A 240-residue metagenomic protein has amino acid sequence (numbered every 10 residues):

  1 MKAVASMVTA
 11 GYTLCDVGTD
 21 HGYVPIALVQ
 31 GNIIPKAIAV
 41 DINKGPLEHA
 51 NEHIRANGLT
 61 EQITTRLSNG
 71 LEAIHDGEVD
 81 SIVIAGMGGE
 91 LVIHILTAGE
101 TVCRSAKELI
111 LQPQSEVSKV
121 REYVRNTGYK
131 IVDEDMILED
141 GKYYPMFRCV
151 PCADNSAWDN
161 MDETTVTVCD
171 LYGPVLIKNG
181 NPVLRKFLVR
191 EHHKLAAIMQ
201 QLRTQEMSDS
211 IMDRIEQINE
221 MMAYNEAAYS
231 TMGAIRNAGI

Functional and structural regions predicted by a protein language model:
M1-G11: Conserved alpha-helix/loop element of class I SAM-dependent methyltransferases that forms part of the SAM/SAH-binding
G11-D20: Conserved class I S-adenosyl-L-methionine
G22, I26: Glycine-rich SAM-binding Motif I of class I
K36-D41: Conserved SAM-binding motif I beta-strand of class I
N43-G45: Conserved SAM/SAH-binding beta-strand->alpha-helix loop
E48-G77: S-adenosyl-L-methionine
A98-V150: C-terminal substrate-binding/active-site "lid" region of AdoMet-derived donor-dependent transferases
C152-A153, N160-I240: An accessory alpha-helical subdomain
